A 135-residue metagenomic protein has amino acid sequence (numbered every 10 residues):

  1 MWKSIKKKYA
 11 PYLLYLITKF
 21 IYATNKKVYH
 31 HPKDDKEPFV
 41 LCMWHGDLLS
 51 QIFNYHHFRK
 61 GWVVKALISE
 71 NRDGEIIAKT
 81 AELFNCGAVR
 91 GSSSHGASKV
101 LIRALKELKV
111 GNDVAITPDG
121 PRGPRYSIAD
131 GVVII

Functional and structural regions predicted by a protein language model:
M1-N54, G61, K79: Membrane-anchoring hydrophobic helices of lipid-metabolizing enzymes
N25-V28, G96-V100: Glycine-rich, highly charged phosphate/nucleotide-binding loops
E37, V110-N112: Short acidic/histidine-rich motifs immediately flanking catalytic phosphotransfer sites in two-component signaling
F39-H95: Catalytic core of membrane glycerolipid acyltransferases/transacylases, capturing the structured, soluble-facing
R72, S94-A97, P121-I128: Acidic, metal-coordinating catalytic cores used for nucleic-acid/nucleotide bond scission and strand-transfer chemistry
K99-A104, G131: Short acidic active-site motifs
L105-K109: Short, well-structured alpha-helical segments in soluble
N112-I135: Membrane-associated lipid acylation/remodeling enzymes share a hydrophobic transmembrane-juxtamembrane segment
